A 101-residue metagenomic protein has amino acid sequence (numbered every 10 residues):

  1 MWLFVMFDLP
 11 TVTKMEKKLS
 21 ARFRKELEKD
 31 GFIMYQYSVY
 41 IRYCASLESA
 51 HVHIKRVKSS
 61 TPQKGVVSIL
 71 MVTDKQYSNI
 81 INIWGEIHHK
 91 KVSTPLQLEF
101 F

Functional and structural regions predicted by a protein language model:
W2-F4, L9-F101: Basic nucleic-acid-binding interfaces
